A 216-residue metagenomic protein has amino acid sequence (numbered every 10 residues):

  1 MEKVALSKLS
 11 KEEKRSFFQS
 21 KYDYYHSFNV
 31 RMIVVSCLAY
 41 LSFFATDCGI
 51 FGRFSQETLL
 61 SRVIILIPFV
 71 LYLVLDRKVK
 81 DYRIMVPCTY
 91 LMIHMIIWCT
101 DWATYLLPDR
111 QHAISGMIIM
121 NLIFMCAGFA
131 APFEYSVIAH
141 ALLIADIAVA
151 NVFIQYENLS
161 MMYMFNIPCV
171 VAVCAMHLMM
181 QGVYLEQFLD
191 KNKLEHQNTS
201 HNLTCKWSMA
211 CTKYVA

Functional and structural regions predicted by a protein language model:
M1-S20: Non-catalytic regulatory/interaction regions at protein termini and inter-domain linkers
S20-I33: N-terminal membrane topogenic signal
I33-F124, L143-A148: Hydrophobic transmembrane alpha-helices and their membrane-interface boundaries in multi-pass, membrane-anchored
L38, F165-T199: Juxtamembrane or sensor-core-proximal signal-transducing alpha helices that couple sensory domains to cytosolic
G128-L142, S160-M161: Hydrophobic alpha-helical membrane segments of integral membrane proteins
A130-P132, I147-F153: Interfacial segments of multi-pass membrane proteins
Y156-P168: Loop-to-transmembrane alpha-helix initiation sites
T199-A216: PAS/LOV and related PAS-like sensory modules
